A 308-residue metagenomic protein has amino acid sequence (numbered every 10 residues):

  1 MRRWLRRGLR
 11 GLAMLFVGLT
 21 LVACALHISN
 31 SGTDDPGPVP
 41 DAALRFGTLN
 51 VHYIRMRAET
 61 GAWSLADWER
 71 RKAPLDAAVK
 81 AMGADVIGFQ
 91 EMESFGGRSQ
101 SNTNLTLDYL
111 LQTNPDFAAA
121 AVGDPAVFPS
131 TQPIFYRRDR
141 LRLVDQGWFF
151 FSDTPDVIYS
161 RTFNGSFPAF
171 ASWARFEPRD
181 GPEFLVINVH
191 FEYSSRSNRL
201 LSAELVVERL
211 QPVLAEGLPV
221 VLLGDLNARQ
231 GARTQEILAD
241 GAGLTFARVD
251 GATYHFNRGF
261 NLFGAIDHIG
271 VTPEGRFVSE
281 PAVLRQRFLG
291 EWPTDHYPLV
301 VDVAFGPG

Functional and structural regions predicted by a protein language model:
W4-Y109, D124-P129, E204, P307: N-terminal, active-site-proximal structural segment of metallo-dependent hydrolase catalytic domains
H27-D35, S197, L201, E208-V220 (+1 more regions): Metal-dependent phosphoester-hydrolase catalytic domains
P38, M92-E183, A282-V283: Structured beta-strand-rich core segments of catalytic domains in phosphoester-bond hydrolases
A43-E59, V144-F149, E183-E192: Active-site-proximal beta-strand elements of phosphoester/diester hydrolases
L44-V51, L75-S101, F135, A174 (+6 more regions): Active-site beta-strand/loop signature of hydrolases that rely on acidic residues for catalysis
R55, S94-R98, V127-P129, S194-R196 (+2 more regions): Active-site environment of divalent metal-dependent phosphoester hydrolases
T60-S64, T154-F163, V189-R199: Surface-exposed cleft-lining segments at the edges of enzyme active sites
K80-A84, L107-D116, R140, V207-A215 (+2 more regions): Sec-exported extracytoplasmic/periplasmic mature domains
